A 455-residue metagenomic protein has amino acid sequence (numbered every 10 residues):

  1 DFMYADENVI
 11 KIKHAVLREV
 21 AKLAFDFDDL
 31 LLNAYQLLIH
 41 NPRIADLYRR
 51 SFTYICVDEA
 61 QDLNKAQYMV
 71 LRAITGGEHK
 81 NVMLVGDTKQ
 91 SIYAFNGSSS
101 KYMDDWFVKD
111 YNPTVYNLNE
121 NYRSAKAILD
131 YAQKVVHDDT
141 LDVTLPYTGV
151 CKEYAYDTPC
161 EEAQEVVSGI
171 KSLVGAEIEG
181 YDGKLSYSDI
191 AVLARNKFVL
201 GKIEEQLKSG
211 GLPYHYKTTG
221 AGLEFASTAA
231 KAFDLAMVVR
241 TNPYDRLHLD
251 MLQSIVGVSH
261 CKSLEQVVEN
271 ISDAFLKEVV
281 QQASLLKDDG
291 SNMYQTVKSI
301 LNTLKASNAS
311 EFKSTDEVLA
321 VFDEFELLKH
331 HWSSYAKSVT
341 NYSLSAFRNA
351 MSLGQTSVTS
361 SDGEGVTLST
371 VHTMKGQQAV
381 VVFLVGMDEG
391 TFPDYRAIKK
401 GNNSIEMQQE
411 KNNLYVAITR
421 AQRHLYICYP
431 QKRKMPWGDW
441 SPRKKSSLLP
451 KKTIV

Functional and structural regions predicted by a protein language model:
D1-E59, K65-V70, L84, A94: Accessory N-terminal region flanking or inserted into the helicase ATPase core in nucleic-acid motor proteins
C56-E59, V85, N196-F198, S345-D394 (+2 more regions): Conserved helicase core region in the C-terminal RecA-like lobe
K65-E153: Conserved RecA-like helicase ATPase core segment that couples NTP binding/hydrolysis to strand translocation
T88-I92, G97-S100, N121-A125, N196-V199 (+3 more regions): Conserved nucleotide-binding/hydrolysis micro-motifs of P-loop NTPases
N112-T114, E120-L212: Helicase P-loop NTPase motor core
G149, K184-D316: ATPase/helicase motor core of nucleic-acid motors
E269-T373, D394: Accessory C-terminal helicase-associated subdomains
P430-V455: Helicase C-terminal subdomain and adjacent C-terminal extension
